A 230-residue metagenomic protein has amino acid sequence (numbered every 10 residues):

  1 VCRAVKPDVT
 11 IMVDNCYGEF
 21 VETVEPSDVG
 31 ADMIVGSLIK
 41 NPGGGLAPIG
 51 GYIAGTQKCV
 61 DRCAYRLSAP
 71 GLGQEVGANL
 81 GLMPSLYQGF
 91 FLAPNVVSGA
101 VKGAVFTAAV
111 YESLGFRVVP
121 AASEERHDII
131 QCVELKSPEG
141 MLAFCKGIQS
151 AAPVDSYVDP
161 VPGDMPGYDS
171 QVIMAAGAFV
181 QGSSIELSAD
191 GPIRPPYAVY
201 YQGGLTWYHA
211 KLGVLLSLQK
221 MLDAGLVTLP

Functional and structural regions predicted by a protein language model:
V1-S98, K102, Y111, R117-V119 (+1 more regions): Conserved PLP-enzyme active-site core in the AAT-like
V9-I11, D32-M33, G51-Y52, I130 (+3 more regions): Structural motif
I34, I53-C59, L135-F144, A178-Q181: Short, structured secondary-structure boundary patches
D61-P70, C145-P153, S183-I193: Short, basic, helix/turn surface patches
G81-N95, A108-A175: Conserved small-domain helix->loop->beta segment predominantly found in fold-type I
S170-P230: PLP-dependent enzyme catalytic core of the Aspartate aminotransferase-like
